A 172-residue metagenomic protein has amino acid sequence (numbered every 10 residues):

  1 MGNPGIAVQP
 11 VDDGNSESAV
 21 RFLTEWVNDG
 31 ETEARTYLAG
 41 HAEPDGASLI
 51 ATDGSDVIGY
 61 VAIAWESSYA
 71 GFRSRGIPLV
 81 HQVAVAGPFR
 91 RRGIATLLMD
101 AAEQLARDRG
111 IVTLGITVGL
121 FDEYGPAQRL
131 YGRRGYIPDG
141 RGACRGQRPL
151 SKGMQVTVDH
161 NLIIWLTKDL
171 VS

Functional and structural regions predicted by a protein language model:
G2-I6, P10-G87, M99, L105 (+2 more regions): Acetyl-CoA-dependent GNAT
E17, R92, Y124-G125: Loop/helix-junction capping segments adjacent to catalytic residues or to phosphate/diphosphate-binding pockets
G46, D159-L166: Short hydrophobic/aromatic beta-strand or adjacent loop that forms the aromatic wall/cage of a ligand/substrate-binding
R73-G76, T157-N161: Short coil/turn motifs at beta-sheet boundaries
V85, R91-Q104, R129-R133: Conserved acetyl-CoA-binding loop-helix of GNAT-fold acetyltransferases
T96, L120-M154, D159: Conserved active-site alpha-helix within GNAT-family acetyltransferase domains
A106-L120: Conserved GNAT acetyl-CoA-binding A-motif
